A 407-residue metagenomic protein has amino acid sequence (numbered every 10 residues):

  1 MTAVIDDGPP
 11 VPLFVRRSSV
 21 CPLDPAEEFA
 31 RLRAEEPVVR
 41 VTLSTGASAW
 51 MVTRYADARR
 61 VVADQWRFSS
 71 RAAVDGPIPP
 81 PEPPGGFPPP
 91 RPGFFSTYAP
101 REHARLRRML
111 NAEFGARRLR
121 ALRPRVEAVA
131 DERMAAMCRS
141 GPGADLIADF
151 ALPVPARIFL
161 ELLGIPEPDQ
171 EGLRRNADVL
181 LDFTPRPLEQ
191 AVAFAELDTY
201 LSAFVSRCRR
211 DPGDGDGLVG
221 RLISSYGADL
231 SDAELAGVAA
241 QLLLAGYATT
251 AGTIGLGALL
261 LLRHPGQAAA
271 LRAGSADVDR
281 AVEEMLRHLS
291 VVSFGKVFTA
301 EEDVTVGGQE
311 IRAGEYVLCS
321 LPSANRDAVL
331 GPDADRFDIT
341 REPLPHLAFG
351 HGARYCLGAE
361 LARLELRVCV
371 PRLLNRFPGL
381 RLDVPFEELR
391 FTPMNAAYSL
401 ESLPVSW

Functional and structural regions predicted by a protein language model:
M1-W407: Cytochrome P450
